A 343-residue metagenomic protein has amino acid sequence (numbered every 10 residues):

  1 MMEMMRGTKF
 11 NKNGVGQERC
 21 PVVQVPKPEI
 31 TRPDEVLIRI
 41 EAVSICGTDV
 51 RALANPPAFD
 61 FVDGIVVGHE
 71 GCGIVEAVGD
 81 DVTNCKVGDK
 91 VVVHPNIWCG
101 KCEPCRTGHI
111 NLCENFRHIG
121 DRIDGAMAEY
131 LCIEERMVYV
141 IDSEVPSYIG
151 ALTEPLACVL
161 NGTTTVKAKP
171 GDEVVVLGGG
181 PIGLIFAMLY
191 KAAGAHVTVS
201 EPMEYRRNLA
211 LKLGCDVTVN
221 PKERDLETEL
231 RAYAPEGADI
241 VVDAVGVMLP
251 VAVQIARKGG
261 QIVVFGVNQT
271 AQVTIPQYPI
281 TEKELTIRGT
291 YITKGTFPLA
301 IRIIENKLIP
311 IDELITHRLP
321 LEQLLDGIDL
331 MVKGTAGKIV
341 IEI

Functional and structural regions predicted by a protein language model:
M2-E3, I240, P250-Q254, K294 (+1 more regions): C-terminal hydrophobic helical "lid"/dimerization subdomain of Rossmann-like NAD(P)H-dependent oxidoreductases
P26-V43, P56-E103, D142-E144: Glycine-rich beta-strand-centered segment in the early N-terminal region that forms part of a ligand/cofactor-binding
K90, E173, I240, G260-I262 (+1 more regions): Short glycine-centered segments of the SAM/dcSAM-binding site in methyltransferase folds
C99-L177: NAD(P)H dinucleotide-binding glycine-rich loop of Rossmann-like/cofactor-binding domains, especially the beta1-alpha1
E173-L177, K191-V251: Adenosine-nucleotide cofactor-binding segment
G183-L184: N-terminal Rossmann-fold NAD(P) dinucleotide-binding loop
M248-N306, I343: Glycine-rich phosphate-binding loop and adjacent beta-alpha segment of Rossmann(oid) nucleotide-cofactor-binding
